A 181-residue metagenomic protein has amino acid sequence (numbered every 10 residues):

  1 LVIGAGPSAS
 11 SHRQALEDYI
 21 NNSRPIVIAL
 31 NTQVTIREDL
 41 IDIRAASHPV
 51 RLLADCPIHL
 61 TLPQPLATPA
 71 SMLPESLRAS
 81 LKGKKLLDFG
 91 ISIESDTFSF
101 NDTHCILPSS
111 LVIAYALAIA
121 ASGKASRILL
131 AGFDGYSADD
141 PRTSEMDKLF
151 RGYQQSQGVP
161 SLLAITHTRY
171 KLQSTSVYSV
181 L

Functional and structural regions predicted by a protein language model:
L1-L181: Metal-ion/cofactor- or nucleotide/acyl-coenzyme-handling active-site neighborhoods
